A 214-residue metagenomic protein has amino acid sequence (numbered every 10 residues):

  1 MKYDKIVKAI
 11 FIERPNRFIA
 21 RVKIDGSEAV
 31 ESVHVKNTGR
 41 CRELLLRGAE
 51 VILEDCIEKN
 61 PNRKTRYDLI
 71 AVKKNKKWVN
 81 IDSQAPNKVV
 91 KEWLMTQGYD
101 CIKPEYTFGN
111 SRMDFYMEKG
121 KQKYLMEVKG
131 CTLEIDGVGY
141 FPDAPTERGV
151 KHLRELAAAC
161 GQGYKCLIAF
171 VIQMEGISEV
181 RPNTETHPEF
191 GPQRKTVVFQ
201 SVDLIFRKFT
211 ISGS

Functional and structural regions predicted by a protein language model:
A9, M113-D143, L156: Conserved catalytic cores of phosphodiester-cleaving nucleases, focusing on short active-site segments
N16-V22: Short aromatic-glycine-enriched beta-strand elements
T38-I52, A157: Short nucleic-acid-contacting surface segments enriched for D/E, G, S/T with interspersed K/R
R42, K73-P104: Acidic-basic catalytic patches of nuclease active cores, encompassing PD-(D/E)XK and other metal-cofactor nuclease
L46-N60, K208: Flexible glycine-rich surface loops and low-complexity tracts that mediate binding to linear polymers
K59-W78: OB-fold/S1-family single-stranded nucleic acid-binding modules
G137-E147, A157-T186: Nucleic-acid nuclease catalytic cores
Q173-S214: Domain-level recognition of nuclease-like catalytic cores that cleave nucleotide substrates
